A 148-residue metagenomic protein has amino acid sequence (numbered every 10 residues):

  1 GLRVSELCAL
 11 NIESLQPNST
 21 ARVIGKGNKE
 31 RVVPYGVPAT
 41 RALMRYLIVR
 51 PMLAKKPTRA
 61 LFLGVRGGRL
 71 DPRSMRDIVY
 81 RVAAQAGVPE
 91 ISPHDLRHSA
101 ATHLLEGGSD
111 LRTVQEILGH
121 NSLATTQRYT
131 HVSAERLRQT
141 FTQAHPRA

Functional and structural regions predicted by a protein language model:
G1-A9, G107-S109, H120: A short, glycine-centered helix-capping/turn motif at helix boundaries that positions DNA-contacting or catalytic
R3-I48, R59, A124: Conserved tyrosine-mediated DNA breakage-rejoining catalytic core shared by Y-recombinases
L7, Y35, L43, V79 (+3 more regions): Hydrophobic packing within well-folded, soluble alpha/beta domains
L10, H103-L104, I117, T140: Short alpha-helical segment immediately N-terminal to, or the first helix within, an HTH/HTH-like DNA-binding domain
S14-P17, D71, V88-E90, S109-R128 (+2 more regions): Short, polar N-cap/turn motifs at the start of nucleic acid-interacting alpha helices
V33, G68, R76-E116: Short, basic (Lys/Arg/His-rich) helix/loop patches that form interaction surfaces in the mid-to-C-terminal regions
G36-V88: Active-site/catalytic core of tyrosine-dependent DNA strand-transfer enzymes
P38, R45, V132-A148: DNA/chromatin major-groove-contacting recognition/catalytic segments
